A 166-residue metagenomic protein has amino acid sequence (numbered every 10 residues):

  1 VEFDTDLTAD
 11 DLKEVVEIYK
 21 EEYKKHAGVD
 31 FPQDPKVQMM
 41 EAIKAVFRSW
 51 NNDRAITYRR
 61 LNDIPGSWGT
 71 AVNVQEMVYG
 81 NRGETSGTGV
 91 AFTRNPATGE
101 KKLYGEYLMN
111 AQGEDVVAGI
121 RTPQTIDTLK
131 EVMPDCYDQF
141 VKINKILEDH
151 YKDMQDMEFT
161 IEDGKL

Functional and structural regions predicted by a protein language model:
V1-L166: Nucleotide/phosphate-binding sheet-loop regions of phosphoryl- and nucleotidyl-transfer enzymes
